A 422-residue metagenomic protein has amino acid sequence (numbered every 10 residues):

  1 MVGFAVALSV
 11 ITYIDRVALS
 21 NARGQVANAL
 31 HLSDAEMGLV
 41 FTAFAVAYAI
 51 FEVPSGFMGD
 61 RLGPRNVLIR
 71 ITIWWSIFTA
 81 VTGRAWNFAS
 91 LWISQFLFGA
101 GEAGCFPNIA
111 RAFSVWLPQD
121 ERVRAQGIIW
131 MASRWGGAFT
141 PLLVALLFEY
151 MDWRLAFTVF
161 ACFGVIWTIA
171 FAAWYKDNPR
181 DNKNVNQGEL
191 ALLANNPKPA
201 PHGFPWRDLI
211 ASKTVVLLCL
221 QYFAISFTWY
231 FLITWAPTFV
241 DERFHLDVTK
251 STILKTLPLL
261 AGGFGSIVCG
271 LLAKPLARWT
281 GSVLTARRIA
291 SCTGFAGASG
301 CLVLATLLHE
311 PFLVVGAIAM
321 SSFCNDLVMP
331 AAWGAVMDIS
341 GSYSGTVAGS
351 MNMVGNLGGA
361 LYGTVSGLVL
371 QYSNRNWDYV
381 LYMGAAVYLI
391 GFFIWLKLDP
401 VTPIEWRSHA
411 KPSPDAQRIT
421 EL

Functional and structural regions predicted by a protein language model:
M1-D34, S55, L232-P237, Y362: Extracytoplasmic
L19-S20, S212-I267, M329, W333 (+2 more regions): Extracytoplasmic gate region of multi-pass secondary transporters
H31, G63, R84-S90, G101 (+5 more regions): Helix-breaking motifs and short loop linkers at transmembrane-helix boundaries and internal kinks in secondary membrane
I50-A89: Conserved MFS/SLC helix-loop-helix module at the cytosolic interface between two early adjacent transmembrane helices
N66-A80, T285-V303: Structural signature of the two symmetry-related core transmembrane helices
S94-R134: Cytoplasmic helix-loop-helix junction between adjacent transmembrane helices in 12-TM secondary transporters
I129, S133-N182: Helix-loop-helix hairpin linking two adjacent transmembrane segments in secondary transporters
E149-C162, D247, A286-I289, L368-V387: A membrane-interface helix-boundary motif in multi-pass transporters
